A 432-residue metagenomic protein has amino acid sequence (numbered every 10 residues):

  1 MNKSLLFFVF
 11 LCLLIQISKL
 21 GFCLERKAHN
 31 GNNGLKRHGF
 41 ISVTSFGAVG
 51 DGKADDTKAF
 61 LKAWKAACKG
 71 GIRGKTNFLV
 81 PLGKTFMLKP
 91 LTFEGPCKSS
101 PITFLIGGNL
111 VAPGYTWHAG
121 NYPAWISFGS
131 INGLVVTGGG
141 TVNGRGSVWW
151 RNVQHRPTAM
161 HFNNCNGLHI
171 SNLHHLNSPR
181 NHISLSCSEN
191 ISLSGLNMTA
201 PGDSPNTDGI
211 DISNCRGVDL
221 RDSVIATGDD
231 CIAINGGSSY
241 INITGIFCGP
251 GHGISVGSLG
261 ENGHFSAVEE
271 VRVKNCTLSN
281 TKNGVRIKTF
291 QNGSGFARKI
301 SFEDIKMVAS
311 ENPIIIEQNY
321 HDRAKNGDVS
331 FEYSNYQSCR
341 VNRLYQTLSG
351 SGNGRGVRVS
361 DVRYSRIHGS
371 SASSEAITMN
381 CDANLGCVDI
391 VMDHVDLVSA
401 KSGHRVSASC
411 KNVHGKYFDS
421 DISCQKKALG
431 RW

Functional and structural regions predicted by a protein language model:
M1-W432: Extracellular/periplasmic carbohydrate-active domains that bind, remodel, or depolymerize complex polysaccharides
